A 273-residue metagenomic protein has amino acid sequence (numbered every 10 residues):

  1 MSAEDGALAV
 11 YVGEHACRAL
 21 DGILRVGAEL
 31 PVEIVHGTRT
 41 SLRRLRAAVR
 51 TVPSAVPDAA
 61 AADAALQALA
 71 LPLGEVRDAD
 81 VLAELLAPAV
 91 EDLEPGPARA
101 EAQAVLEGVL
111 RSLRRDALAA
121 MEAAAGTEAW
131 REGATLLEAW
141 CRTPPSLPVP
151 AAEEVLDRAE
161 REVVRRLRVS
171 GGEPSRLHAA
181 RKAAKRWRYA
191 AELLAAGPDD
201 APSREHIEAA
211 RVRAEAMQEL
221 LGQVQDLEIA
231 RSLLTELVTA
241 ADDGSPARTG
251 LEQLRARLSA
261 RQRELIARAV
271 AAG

Functional and structural regions predicted by a protein language model:
M1-G273: Function-determining surface determinants
